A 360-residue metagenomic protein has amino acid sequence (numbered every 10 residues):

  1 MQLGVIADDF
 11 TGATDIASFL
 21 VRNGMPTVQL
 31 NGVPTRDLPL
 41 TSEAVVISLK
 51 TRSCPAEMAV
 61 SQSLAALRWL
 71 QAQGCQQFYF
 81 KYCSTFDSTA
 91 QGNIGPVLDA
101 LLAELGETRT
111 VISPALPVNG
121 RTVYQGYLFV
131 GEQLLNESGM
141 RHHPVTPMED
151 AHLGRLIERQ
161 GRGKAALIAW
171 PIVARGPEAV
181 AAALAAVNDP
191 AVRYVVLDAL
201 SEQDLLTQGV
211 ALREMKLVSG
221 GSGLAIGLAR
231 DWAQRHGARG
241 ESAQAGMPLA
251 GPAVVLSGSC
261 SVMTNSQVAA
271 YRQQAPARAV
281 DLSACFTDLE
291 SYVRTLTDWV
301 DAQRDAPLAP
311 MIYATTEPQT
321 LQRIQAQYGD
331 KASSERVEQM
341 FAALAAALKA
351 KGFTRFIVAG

Functional and structural regions predicted by a protein language model:
M1-E43, S61-S63, S113-V118: N-terminal basic/disordered segments at the start of proteins
M1-Q2, E43, A59, L67-F78 (+1 more regions): Cap/lid and interdomain-hinge subdomains that line or gate substrate/regulatory clefts in soluble alpha/beta enzymes
V5-A7, V28-L30, F78-Y82, T110-P114 (+6 more regions): General beta-strand structural signal in soluble alpha/beta enzymes
D9-G12, C83-G92, P117-N119, L200-Q203 (+3 more regions): Gly/Ser/Thr-rich loops at beta-strand to alpha-helix junctions that form or flank small-molecule/cofactor-binding
G32-P34, P55-W69, M340: Glycine-rich, highly charged phosphate/nucleotide-binding loops
L67, L101-R109, Y292-L308: Short amphipathic alpha-helices and their capping/turn segments at secondary-structure boundaries
G131-D298: Conserved, well-structured core segments that form the ligand-binding/active-site neighborhood of functional domains
V300-A359: C-terminal structural cap/anchor segments
